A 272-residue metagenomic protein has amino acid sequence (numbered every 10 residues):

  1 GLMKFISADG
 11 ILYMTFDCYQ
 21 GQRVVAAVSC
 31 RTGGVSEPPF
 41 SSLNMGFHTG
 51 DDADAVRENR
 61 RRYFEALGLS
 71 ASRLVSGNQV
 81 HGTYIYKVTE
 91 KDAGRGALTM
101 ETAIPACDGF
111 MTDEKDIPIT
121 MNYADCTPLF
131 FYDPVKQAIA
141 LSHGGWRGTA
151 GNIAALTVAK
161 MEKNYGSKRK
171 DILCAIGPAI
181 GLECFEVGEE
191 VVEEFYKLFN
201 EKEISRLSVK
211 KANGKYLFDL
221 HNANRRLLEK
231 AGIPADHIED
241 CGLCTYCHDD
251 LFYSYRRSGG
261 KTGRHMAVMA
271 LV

Functional and structural regions predicted by a protein language model:
G1-V272: Active-site microenvironment for binding and transforming phosphate-containing groups
